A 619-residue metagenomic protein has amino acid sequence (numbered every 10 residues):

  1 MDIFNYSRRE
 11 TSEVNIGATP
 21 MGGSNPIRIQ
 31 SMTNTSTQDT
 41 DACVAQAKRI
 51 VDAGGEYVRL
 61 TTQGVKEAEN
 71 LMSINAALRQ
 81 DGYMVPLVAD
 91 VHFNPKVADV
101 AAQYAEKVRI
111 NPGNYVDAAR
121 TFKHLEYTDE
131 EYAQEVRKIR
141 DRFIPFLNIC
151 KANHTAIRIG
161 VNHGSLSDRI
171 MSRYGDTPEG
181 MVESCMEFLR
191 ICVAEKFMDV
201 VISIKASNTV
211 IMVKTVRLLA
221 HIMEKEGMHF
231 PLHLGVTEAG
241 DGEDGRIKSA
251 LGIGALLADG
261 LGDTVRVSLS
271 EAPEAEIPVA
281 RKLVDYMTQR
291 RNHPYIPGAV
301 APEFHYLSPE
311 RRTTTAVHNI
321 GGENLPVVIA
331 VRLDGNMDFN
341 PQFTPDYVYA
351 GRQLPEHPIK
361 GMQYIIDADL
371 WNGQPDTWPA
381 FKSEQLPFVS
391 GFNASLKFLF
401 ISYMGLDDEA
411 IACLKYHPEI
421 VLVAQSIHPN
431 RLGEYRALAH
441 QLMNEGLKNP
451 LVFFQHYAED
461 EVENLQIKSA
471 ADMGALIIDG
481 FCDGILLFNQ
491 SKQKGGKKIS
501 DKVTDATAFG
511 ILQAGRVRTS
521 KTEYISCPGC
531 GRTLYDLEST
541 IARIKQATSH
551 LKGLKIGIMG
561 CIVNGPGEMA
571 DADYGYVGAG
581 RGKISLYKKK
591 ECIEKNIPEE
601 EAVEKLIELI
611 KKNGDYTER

Functional and structural regions predicted by a protein language model:
M1-S31, L147-N153, Q289-N336, Q546: N-terminal amphipathic alpha-helix/helix-capping segment at the start of soluble metabolic enzymes
D2, G55-E187, H318, V327-G433: Active-site beta->alpha loop and helix N-cap motifs at the rims of alpha/beta catalytic domains
I29, D90, I159, I202 (+5 more regions): Conserved, mostly hydrophobic/aromatic
Q38-R49, F93-A98, S249-I253, G335-P341 (+1 more regions): Short, acidic/polar
D52-Y57, A105, F197, L261-G262 (+4 more regions): A structural motif
E56-R59, A105-T121, A258-E274, G480-K494 (+1 more regions): Glycine-rich phosphate-binding active-site loops on the catalytic face of alpha/beta enzymes
E126-F143, N148, I170-I320, N393-F398 (+2 more regions): Catalytic alpha/beta core domains of metabolic enzymes, predominantly
R581-I584, C592-D615: Beta-strand/loop-dominated core regions that host nucleotide or nucleotide-derived cofactor-binding catalytic loops
